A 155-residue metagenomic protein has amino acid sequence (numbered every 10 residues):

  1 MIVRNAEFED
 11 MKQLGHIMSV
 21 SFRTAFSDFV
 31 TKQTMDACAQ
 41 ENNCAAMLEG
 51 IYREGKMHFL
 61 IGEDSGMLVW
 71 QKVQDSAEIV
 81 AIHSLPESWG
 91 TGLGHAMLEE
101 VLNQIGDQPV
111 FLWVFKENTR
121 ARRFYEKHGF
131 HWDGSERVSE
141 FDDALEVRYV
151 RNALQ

Functional and structural regions predicted by a protein language model:
M1-V3: Extreme N-terminal starter segment of soluble prokaryotic enzymes
N5-M11, G15-W89, H95-Q104, E136-V138 (+1 more regions): Acetyl-CoA-dependent GNAT
M67, S88, F124-Y125, F130: Conserved hydrophobic/aromatic "anchor" residues that stabilize well-ordered secondary structure elements
L93-G94, F130: Helix N-cap/coil-helix junction residues
D107-P109: A general structural motif
F111-R122, K127-H128, G134-Q155: C-terminal "cap" of GNAT-fold acetyltransferases
